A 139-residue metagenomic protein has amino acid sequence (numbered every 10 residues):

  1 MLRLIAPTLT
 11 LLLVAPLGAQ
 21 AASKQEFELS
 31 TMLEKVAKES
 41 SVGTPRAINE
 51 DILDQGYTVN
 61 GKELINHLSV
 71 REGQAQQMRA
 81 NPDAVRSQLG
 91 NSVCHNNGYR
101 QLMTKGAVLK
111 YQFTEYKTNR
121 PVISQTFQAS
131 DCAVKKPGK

Functional and structural regions predicted by a protein language model:
L4-V14: Sec-dependent N-terminal signal peptides
L17-S23: Sec/Tat signal peptide C-region and signal peptidase I cleavage site
S23-S41: Short N-terminal segments immediately surrounding and downstream of signal-peptide cleavage
A47-R71: Short edge beta-strands and adjacent turn/loop segments
L68-E72, F113-K117, F127: A mature extracytoplasmic/lumenal domain signature
Q76-L102: Short, non-transmembrane amphipathic alpha-helical segments
V93-I123: A short amphipathic beta-strand at an alpha->beta junction
T126-K139: Short, low-complexity, Pro/Ser/Thr/Gly-rich segments in the mature regions of secreted, periplasmic
